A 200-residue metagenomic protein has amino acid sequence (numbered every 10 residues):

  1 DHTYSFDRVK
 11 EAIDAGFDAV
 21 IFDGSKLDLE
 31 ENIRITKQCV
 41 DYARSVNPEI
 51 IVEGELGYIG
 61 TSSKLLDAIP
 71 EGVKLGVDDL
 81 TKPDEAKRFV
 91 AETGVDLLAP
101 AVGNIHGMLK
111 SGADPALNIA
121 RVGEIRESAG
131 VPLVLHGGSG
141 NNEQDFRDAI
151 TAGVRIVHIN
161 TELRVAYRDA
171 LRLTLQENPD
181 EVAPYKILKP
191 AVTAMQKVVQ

Functional and structural regions predicted by a protein language model:
T3-A129, E143-V157, V165, D169-L173 (+1 more regions): Alpha/beta enzyme core
P132: Active-site-adjacent substrate-binding region of metalloamidase/peptidase-like peptide-processing proteins
G137-N141, I159: Short acidic/histidine-rich active-site segments
T174-Q200: Extended, intrinsically disordered, low-complexity segments
